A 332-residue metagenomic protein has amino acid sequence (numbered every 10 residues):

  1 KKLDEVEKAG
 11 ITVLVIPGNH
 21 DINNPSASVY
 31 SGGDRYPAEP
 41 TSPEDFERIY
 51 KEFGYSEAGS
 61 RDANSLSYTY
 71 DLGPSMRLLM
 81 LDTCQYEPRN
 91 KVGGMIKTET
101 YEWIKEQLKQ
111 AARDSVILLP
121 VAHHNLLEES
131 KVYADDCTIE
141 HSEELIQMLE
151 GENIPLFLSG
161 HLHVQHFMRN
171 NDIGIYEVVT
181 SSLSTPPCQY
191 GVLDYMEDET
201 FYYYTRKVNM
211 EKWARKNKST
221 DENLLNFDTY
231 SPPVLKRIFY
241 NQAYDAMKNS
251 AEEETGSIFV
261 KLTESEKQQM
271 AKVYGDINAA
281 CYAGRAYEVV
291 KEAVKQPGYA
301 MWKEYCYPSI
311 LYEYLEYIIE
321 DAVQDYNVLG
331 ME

Functional and structural regions predicted by a protein language model:
K1-E102, V192, F201: Extended active-site neighborhood of metal-dependent phosphoesterases/phosphodiesterases
T12, R77-L79, K91-Y176: His/acidic metal-ligating clusters that form di-metal
N19-I22, N125, H161-Q165, S181-S184: Catalytic metal-binding/acid-base residues of hydrolase active sites
A27-F46, A134-L145, D172-S184: Short, electropositive alpha-helical surface patch
N170, D194-D198: Short beta-strand micro-motifs enriched in acidic
P186-Y190: Short, surface-exposed coil-to-beta transition loops
Y204-R215: Short, solvent-exposed aromatic-acidic interface loops
A214-E332: Non-catalytic terminal accessory segments
